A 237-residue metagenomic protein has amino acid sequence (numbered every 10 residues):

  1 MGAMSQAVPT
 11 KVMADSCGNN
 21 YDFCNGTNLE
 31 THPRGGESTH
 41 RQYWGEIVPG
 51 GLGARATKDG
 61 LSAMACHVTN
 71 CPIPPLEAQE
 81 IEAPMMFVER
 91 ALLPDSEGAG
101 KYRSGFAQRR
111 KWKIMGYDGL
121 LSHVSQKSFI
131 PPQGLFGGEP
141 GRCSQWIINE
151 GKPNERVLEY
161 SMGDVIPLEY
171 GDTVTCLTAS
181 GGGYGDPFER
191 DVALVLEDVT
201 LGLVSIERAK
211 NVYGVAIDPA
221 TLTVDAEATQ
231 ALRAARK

Functional and structural regions predicted by a protein language model:
M1-K237: Glycine/proline-enriched, intrinsically flexible loops and inter-domain linkers
